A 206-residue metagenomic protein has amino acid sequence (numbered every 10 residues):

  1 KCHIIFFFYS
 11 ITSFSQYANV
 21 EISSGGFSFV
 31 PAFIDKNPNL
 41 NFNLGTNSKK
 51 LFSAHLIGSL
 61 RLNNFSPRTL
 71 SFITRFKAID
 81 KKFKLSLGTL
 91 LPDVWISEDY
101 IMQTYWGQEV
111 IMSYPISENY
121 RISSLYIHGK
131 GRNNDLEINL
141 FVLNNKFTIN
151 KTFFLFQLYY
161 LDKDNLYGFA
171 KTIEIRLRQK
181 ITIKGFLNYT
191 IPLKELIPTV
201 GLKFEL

Functional and structural regions predicted by a protein language model:
K1-N19: Bacterial Sec-dependent N-terminal signal peptides
S15-R61: Short glycine/proline- and aromatic-enriched beta-strand/turn motifs that initiate or cap beta-hairpins
A18, K50-L56, D80-L87, S117-S124 (+2 more regions): Repeated loop/turn-to-beta-strand initiation elements of outer-membrane beta-barrel proteins
E21-G25, N47, I57-R61, K77 (+5 more regions): Outer-membrane beta-barrel pore domains and translocons
F29-P38, I57-L70, D93-T104, G129-I138 (+2 more regions): Solvent-exposed loop/turn segments connecting transmembrane beta-strands in outer-membrane beta-barrel proteins
N41-N43, T69-I73, G107-E109, V142-N144 (+2 more regions): Membrane-embedded beta-strand positions in outer-membrane beta-barrel channels/transporters
I101-Y160: Detector for outer-membrane/organellar transmembrane beta-barrel domains, recognizing the amphipathic beta-strand
K171-I175, L193-L206: Outer-membrane beta-barrel "beta-signal"
